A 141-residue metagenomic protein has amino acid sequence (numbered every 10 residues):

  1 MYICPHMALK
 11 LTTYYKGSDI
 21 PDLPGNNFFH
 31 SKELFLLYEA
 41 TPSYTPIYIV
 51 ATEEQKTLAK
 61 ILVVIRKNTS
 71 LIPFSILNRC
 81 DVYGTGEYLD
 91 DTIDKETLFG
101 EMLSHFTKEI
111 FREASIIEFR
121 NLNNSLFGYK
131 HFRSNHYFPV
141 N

Functional and structural regions predicted by a protein language model:
M1-N141: N-acyltransferase acceptor-side catalytic subdomain
